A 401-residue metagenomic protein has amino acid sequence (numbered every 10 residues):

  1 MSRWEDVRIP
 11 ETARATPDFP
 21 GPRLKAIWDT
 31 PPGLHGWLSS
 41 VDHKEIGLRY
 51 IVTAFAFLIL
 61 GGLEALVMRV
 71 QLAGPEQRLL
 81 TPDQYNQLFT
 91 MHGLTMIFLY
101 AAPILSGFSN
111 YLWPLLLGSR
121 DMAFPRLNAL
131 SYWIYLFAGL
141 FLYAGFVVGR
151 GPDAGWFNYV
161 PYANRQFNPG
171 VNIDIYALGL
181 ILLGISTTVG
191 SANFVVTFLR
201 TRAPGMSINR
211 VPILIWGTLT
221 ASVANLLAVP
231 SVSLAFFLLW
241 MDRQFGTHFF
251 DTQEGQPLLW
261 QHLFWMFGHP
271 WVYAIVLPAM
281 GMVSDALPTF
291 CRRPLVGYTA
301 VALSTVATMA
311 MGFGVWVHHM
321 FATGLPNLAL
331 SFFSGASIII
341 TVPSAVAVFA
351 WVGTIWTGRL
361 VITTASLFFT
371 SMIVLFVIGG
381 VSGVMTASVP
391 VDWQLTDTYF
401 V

Functional and structural regions predicted by a protein language model:
S2-V401: Membrane-embedded and interfacial regions of multi-pass energy-transducing membrane proteins
